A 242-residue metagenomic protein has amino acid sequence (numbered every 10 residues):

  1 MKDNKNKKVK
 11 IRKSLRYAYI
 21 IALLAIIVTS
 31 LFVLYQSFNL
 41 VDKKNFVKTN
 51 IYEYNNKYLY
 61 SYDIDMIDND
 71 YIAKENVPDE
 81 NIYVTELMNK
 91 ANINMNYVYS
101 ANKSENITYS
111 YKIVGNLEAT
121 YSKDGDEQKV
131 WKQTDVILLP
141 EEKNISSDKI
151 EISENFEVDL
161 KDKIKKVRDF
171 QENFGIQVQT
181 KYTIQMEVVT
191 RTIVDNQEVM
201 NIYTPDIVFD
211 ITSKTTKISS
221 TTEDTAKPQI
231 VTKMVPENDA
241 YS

Functional and structural regions predicted by a protein language model:
N6-K44: Hydrophobic secretory-pathway targeting helix
A25-I26, S30-F38, K57, D70 (+2 more regions): Mixed-charge, low-complexity intrinsically disordered regions
S37, T49-Y54, Y99-A101: Hydrophobic alpha-helical bundles in membrane proteins
K43-N56, S61-I72, N76, M200-S242: Flexible, low-complexity coil/linker segments
I67-A119: Contiguous beta-strand segments within globular domains
N96-V98, V114-E118, E157-K161, D210-T212 (+1 more regions): A structural detector for beta-sheet-dominated domains
K112-V199: Membrane-proximal low-complexity regions enriched in glycine and acidic/polar residues
